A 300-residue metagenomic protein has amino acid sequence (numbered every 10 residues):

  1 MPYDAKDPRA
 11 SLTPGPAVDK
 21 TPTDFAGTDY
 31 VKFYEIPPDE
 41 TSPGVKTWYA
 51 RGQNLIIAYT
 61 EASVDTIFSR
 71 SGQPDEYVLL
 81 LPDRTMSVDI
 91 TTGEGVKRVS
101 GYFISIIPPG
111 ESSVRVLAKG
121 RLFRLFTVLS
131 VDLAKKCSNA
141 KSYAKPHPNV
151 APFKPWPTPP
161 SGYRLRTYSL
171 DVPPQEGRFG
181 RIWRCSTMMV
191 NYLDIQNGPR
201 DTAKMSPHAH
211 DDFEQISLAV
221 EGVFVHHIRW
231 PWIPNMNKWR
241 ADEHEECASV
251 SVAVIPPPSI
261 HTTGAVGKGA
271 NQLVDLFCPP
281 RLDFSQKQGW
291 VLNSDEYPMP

Functional and structural regions predicted by a protein language model:
M1-I56, V131-D201, M299-P300: A short, N-terminal "cap"/entry segment at the start of jelly-roll beta-barrel domains of the cupin/DSBH fold
P2-Y30, P82, P207, E214-P300: C-terminal functional regions that serve as terminal interaction/effector modules
R51-G52, S71-Q73, A209-D211: A short catalytic or substrate-binding loop motif that flags glycine-/basic-rich loops and adjacent residues that bind
I56-D75, T85-R124, Q196-A203, H227-T262 (+3 more regions): A cross-kingdom feature marking solvent-exposed beta-strand/loop segments within repeated, beta-rich binding/scaffold
I57, D211-E214: Generic structural microfeature
L79: Short, conserved beta-strand segments within well-ordered enzyme catalytic domains that often line or immediately flank
K119-R164, G264-P300: Double-stranded beta-helix
A203-A209: Active-site environment of non-heme Fe oxygenases that use a 2-His-1-carboxylate facial triad
